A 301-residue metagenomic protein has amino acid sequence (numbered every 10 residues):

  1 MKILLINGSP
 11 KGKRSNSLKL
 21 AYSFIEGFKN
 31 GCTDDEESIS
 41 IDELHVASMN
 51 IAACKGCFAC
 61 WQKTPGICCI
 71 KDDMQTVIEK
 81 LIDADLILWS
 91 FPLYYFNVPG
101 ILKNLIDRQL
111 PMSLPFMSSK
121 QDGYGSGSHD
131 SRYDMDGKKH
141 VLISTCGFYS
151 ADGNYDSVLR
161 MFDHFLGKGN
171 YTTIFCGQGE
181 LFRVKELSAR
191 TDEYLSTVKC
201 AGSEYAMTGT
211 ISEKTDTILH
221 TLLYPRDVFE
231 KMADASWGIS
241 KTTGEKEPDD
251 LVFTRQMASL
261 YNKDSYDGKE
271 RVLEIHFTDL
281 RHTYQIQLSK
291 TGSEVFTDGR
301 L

Functional and structural regions predicted by a protein language model:
M1-L114, D192, S196-E245: N-terminal beta1-alpha1-beta2 submodule of the flavodoxin-like/Rossmannoid cofactor-binding fold
G8, V46, T145-G147, C176: Cofactor-binding loop segments of dinucleotide-utilizing enzymes, especially the Rossmann-like FAD- and NAD(P)+-binding
I101, L114-G169: Short, glycine-/small-residue-rich phosphate/pyrophosphate-handling segment
Y171-G177: Beta-strand-loop-alpha "switch" segments that mediate conformational coupling across diverse proteins
L181-K185: A short acidic, helix-capping loop that chelates divalent metal ions and anchors anionic groups
W237-L301: Feature captures hydrophobic
